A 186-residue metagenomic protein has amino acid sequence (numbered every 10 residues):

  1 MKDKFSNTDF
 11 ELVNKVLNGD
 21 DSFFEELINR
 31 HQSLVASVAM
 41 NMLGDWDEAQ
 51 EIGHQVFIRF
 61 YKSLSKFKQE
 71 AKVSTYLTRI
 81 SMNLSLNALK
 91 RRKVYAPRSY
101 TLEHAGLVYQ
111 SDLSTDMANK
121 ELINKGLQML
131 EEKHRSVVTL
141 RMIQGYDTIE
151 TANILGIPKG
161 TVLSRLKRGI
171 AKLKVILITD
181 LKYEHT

Functional and structural regions predicted by a protein language model:
M1-L34, N41, L155, T186: N-terminal module of bacterial RNA polymerase sigma factors
K2-S6, K15, P97-Y100, D116 (+3 more regions): C-terminal edge and immediately downstream basic/flexible tail or linker adjoining helix-turn-helix-like DNA-binding
F5-S6, Y95-K120, D147: Internal acidic/polar
L17-N18, G44, F57-K72, R92: Sigma70-family region 2
I28-W46, S63, L127, T179: Amphipathic, Lys/Arg- and hydrophobic-enriched alpha-helical face
S37, E51-I58, A71-N83: Structural recognition of an alpha-helix C-terminal capping motif at a helix-to-coil junction
S65-K68, R79-S99: Arg/Lys-rich amphipathic alpha helix in sigma70-family domain 2
K125-S136, L140-T161, A171-K172: Helix-turn-helix DNA-binding module
